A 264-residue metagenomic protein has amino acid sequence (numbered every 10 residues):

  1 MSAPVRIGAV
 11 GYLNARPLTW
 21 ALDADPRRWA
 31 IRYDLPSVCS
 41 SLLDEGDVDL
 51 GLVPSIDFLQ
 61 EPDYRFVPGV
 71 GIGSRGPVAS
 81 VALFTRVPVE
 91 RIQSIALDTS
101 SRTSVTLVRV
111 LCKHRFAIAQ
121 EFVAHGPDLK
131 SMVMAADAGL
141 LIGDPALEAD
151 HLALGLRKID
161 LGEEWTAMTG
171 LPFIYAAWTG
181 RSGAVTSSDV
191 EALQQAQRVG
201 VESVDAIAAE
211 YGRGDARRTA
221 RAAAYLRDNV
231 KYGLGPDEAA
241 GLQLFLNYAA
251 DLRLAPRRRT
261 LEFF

Functional and structural regions predicted by a protein language model:
S2-A24, D34, S80-D137, D144 (+1 more regions): Bilobed "Venus flytrap"/periplasmic-binding protein-like clamshell domains and structurally analogous long
Y12-N14, L35-P36, D47-L59, V70 (+1 more regions): Beta->alpha turn/N-cap motifs
R28, D44-V53, A117-A119, M134-L141: Alpha-to-beta junction loops
F66-V87, A167-G183: Hydrophobic/proline-rich hinge and linker segments of small-molecule sensing/allosteric domains, predominantly
A124-Y211: Pocket-lining segment of extracytoplasmic ligand-binding domains
A184-D251: Secondary-structure end/capping motifs
N247-F264: Long, low-complexity C-terminal extensions of enzymes
